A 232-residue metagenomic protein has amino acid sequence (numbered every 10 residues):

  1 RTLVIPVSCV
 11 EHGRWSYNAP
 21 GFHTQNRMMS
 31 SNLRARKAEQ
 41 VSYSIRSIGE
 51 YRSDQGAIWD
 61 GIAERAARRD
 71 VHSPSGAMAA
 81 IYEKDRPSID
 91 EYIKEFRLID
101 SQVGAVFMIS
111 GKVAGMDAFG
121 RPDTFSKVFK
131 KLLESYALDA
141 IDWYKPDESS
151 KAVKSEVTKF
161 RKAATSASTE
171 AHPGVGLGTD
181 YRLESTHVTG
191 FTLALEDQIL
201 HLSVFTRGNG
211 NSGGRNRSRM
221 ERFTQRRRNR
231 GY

Functional and structural regions predicted by a protein language model:
R1-Y232: Intrinsically disordered, low-complexity segments enriched in small/polar residues
